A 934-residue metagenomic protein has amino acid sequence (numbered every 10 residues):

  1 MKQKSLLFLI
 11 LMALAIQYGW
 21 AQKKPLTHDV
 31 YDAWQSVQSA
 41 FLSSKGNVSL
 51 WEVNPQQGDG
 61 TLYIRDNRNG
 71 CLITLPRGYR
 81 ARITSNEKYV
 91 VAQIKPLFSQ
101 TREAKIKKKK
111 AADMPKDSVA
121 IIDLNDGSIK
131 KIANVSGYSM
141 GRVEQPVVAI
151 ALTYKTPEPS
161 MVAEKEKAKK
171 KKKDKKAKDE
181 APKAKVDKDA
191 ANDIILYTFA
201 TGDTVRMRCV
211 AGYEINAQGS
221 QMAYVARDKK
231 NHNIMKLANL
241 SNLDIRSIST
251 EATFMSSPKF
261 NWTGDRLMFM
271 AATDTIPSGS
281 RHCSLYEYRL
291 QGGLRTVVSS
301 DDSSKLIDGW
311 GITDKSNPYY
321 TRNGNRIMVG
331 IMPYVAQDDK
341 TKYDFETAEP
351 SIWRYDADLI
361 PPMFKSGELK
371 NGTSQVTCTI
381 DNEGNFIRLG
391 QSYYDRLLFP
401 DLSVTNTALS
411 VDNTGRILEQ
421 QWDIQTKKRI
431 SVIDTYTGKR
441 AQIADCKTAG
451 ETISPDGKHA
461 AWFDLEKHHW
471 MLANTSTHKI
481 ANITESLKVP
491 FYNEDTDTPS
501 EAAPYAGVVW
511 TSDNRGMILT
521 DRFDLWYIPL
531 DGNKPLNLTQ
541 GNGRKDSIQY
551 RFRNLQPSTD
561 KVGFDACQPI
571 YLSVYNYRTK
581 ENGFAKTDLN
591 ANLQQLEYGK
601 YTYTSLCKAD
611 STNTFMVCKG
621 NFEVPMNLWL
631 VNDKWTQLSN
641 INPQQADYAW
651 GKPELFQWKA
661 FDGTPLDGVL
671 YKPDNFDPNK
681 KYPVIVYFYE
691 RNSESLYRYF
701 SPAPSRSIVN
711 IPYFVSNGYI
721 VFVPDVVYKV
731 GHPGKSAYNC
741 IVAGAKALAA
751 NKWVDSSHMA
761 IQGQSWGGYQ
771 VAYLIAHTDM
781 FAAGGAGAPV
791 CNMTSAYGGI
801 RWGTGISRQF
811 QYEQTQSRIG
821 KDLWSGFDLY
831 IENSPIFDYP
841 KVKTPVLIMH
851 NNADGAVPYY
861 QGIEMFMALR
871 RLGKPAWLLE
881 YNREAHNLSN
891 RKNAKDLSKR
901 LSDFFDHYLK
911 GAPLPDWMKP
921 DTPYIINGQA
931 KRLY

Functional and structural regions predicted by a protein language model:
M1-K23, V790, G799: Bacterial Sec-dependent N-terminal signal peptides
I10, A21-F615, G620-V624, L630-V631 (+2 more regions): Beta-propeller folds
N413, Y575, G620, Y687-R691 (+2 more regions): Glycine-rich His-Gly loop
S639-K680: N-terminal cap/lid segment of alpha/beta-hydrolase-fold proteins
K672, K680-R691: Short beta-strand element of the alpha/beta-hydrolase
N692-E694, V721: Serine-hydrolase catalytic-loop signature spanning alpha/beta hydrolases and amidase-signature enzymes
S701-Y934: Active-site-proximal cap/loop segments of hydrolase catalytic domains
